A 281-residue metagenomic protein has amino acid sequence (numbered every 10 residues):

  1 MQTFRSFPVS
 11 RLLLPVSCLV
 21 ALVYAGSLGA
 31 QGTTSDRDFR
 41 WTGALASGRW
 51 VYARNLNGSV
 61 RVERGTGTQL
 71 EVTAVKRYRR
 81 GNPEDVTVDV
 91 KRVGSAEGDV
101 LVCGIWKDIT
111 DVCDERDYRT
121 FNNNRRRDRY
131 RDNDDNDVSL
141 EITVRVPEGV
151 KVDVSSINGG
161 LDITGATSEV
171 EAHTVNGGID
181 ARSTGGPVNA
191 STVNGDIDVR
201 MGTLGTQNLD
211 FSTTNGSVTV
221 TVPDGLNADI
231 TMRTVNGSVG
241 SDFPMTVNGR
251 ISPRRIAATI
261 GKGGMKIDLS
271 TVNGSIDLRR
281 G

Functional and structural regions predicted by a protein language model:
Q2-S17: Bacterial N-terminal signal peptides that target proteins for export
S17-A25: Hydrophobic helical h-region of N-terminal Sec-dependent signal peptides in bacterial secretory/periplasmic proteins
G26-R54, S59-S155, T164-G165, E171-H173 (+6 more regions): Acidic (Asp/Glu) and glycine-rich low-complexity loops/linkers that are typically intrinsically disordered
L161: Short, small-residue-enriched loops and turns at beta-alpha junctions that line or gate enzyme active sites
